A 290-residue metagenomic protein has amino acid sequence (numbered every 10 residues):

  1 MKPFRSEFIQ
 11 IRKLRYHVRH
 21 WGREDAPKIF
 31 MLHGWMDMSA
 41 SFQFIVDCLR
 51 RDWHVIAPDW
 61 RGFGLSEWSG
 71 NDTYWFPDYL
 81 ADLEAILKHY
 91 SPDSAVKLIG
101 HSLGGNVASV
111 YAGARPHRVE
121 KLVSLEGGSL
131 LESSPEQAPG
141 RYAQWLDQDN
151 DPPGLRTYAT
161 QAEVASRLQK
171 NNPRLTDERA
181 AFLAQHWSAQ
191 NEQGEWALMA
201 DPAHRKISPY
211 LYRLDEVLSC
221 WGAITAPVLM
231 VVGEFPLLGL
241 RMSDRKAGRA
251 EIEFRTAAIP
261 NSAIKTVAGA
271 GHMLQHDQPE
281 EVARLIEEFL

Functional and structural regions predicted by a protein language model:
M1-I29, R50-W53, P92-S94, S129 (+3 more regions): Alpha/beta-hydrolase fold catalytic core
I11-L14, A57-I99, V267, R284: Active-site loop/oxyanion-hole signature of alpha/beta-hydrolase fold enzymes
H17-W68: Conserved HGGG/HGGXW glycine-rich cap/lid loop of the alpha/beta-hydrolase fold
D93-A138: Conserved hydrolase catalytic core segment
L125-Y158: A catalytic-pocket lid/entrance helix-loop region that shapes and gates access to the active site across common
G154-L214: Conserved alpha/beta-hydrolase catalytic His-Asp/Glu region
A223-A270: Conserved loop-alpha-helix segment in the C-terminal half of the alpha/beta-hydrolase fold that carries the catalytic
A258-L290: Catalytic active-site module of serine/aspartate enzymes centered on a nucleophile-bearing elbow/loop
